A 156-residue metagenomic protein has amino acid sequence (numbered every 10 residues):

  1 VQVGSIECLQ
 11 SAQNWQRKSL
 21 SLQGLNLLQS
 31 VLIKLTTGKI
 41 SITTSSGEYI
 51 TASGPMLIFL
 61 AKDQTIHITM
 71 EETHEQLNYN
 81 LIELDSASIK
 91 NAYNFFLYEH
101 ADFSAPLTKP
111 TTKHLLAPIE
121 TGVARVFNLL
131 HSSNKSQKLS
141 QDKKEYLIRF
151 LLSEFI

Functional and structural regions predicted by a protein language model:
V1-S5, S153-I156: Short intrinsically disordered, low-complexity coil segments enriched in acidic
Q2-A105: N-terminal regulatory/effector-sensing and dimerization cores that precede helix-turn-helix DNA-binding domains
K109-I156: An amphipathic alpha-helical interaction segment
